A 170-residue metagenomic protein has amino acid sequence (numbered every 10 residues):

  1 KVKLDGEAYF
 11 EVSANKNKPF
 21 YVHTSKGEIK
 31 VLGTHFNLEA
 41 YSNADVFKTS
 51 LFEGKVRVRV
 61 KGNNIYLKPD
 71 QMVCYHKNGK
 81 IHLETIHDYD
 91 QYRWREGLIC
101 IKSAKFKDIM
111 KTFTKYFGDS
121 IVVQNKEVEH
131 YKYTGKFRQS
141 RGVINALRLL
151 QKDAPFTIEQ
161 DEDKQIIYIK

Functional and structural regions predicted by a protein language model:
K1-K170: A residue-level detector for the "anchor" residue at the start of short, highly conserved motifs
